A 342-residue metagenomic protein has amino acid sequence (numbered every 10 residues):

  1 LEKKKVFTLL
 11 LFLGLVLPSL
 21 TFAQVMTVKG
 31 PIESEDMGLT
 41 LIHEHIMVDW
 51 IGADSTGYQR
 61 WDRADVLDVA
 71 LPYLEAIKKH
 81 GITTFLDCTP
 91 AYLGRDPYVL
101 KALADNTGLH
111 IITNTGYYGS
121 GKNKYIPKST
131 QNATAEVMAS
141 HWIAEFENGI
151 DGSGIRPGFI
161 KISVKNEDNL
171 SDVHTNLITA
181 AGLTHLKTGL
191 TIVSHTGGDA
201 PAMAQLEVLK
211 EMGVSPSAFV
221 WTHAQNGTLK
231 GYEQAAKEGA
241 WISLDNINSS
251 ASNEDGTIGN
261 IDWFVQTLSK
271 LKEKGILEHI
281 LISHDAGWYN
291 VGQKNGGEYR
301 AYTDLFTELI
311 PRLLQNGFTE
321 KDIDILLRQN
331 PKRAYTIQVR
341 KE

Functional and structural regions predicted by a protein language model:
K3-V6, S19, Q24-G30, T303-E342: Mid-to-C-terminal alpha-helical segments outside catalytic/metal-binding sites
L9-S19: Bacterial N-terminal signal peptides
G38-I42, S55-H110, E136-I155: Alpha-helical scaffold segments that flank or form the walls of functional sites
H43, F85, H185, I242 (+3 more regions): Divalent metal-coordination and catalytic microenvironments
V48-D65, K124-T130, D168, A251-T257 (+1 more regions): Acidic/histidine-rich helix-loop elements that form or flank divalent-metal/phosphate-binding sites at the catalytic
A102-D105, H110-I112, G116-T191, W241 (+1 more regions): Active-site gating/metal-coordination segments in enzymes
L186-K270, I280: Catalytic pocket-lining loop regions of alpha/beta-barrel enzymes, especially the amidohydrolase/enolase/GH5 lineages
I192-V193, I276-Y299: Short acidic/histidine-rich active-site segments
